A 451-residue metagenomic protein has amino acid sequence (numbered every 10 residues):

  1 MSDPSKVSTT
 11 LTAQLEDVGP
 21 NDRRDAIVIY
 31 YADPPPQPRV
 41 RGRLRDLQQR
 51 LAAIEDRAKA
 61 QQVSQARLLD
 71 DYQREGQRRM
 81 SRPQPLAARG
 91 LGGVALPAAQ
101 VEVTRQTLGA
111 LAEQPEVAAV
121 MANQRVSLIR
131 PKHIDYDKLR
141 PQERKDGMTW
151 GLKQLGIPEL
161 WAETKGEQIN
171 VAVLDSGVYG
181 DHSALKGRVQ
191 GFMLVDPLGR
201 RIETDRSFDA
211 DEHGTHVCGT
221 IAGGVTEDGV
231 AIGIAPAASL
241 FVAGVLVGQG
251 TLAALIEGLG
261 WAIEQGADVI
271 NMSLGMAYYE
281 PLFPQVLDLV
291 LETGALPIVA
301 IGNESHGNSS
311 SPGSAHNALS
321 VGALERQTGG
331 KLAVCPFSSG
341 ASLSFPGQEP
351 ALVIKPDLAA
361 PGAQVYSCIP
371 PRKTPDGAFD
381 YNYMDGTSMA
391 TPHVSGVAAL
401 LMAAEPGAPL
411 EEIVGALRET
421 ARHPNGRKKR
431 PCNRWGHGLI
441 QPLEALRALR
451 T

Functional and structural regions predicted by a protein language model:
S2-P4, S8, R74-G151, P158: Autoinhibitory propeptides
N21, E159-G191, T204-L252, S314-A318 (+2 more regions): Subtilisin-like serine protease catalytic core
A26-I27, Q100, N170-V173, G219 (+8 more regions): Structural recognition of the beta-strand scaffold that forms the well-ordered cores of secreted hydrolase catalytic
R39-D71, M121, M148-K153, I157-T220 (+3 more regions): Active-site core segment of subtilase-fold serine proteases
Q124, A267-S367, R418-R422: Catalytic-core segments of hydrolase enzymes
D175, L194, G313-A403, G407 (+1 more regions): Extracellular S/T/G-rich loop segment that most often corresponds to the catalytic His/Ser-adjacent loop
R200-A210, G250, T374-M389, K429-P431: Short pre-catalytic strand/loop immediately N-terminal to key active-site residues, enriched for Gly-Thr
D268-N271, A403-T451: C-terminal subdomain of the subtilisin-like protease fold in secreted/lumenal serine endopeptidases
